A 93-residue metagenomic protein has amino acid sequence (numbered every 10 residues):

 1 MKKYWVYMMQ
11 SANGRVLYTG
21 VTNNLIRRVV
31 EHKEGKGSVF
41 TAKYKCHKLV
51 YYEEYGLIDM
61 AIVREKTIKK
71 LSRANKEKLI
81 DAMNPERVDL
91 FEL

Functional and structural regions predicted by a protein language model:
M1-E54, M60-K66, L79, M83-L93: GIY-YIG nuclease catalytic motif and its immediate N-terminal context
K69: Catalytic/regulatory signature loops of cyclic-dinucleotide turnover enzymes and related class III nucleotidyl cyclases
S72: Conserved "landmark" site that anchors the functional core of diverse proteins
